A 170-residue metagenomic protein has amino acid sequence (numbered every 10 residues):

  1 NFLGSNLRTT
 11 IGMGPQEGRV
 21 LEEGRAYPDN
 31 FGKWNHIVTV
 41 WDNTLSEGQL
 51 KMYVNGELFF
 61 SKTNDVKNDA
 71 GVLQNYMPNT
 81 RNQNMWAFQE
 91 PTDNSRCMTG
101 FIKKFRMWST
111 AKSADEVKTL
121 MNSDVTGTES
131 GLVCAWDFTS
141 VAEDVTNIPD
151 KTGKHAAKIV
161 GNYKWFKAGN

Functional and structural regions predicted by a protein language model:
N1-G71, T92, Y163-N170: Extracellular glycan-interaction surfaces
T9-T10, R106-M107, C134-D137: Structural recognition of the beta-strand scaffold that forms the well-ordered cores of secreted hydrolase catalytic
N30, L50, P78, N94 (+2 more regions): Extracytoplasmic/secreted proteins and extracellular or luminal domains
W34, I102, L132-V133: Core-facing hydrophobic residues within beta-strands of well-ordered domains
D42, N55, K103-K104, D150: Acidic active-site catalytic centers that drive phospho-/nucleotidyl reactions and related ester hydrolyses
N43-S46, E57, P91-T92, M107-D115 (+1 more regions): Acidic glycine-/aspartate-rich tracts in secreted/extracellular proteins
N75-R106, K112-S123, N170: Extracellular glycan-interaction patches encoded by glycine-rich segments
Y76, K118-N170: Extracytoplasmic low-complexity segments
